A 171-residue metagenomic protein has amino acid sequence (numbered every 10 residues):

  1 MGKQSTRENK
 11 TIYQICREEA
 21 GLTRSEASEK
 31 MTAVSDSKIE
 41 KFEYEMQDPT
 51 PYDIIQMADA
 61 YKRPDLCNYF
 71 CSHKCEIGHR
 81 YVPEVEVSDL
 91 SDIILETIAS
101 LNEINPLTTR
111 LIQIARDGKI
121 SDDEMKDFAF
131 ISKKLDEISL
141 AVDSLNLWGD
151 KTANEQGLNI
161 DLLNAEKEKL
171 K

Functional and structural regions predicted by a protein language model:
M1-A20: A short, Lys/Arg-rich alpha-helix, primarily the initiator
E19-K41: Short alpha-helical DNA-recognition segment
M31, F42-E43, D53, Y61: DNA major-groove recognition helix of helix-turn-helix
Y52-F70: DNA major-groove recognition helix of helix-turn-helix/homeodomain DNA-binding modules
I55, L95-N105, A129-D143: Generic structural signal for well-ordered, non-transmembrane alpha-helical segments in soluble/cytosolic regions
F70-A99, T152-K171: Short, charged recognition helix plus adjacent turn of helix-turn-helix-like nucleic-acid-binding domains
V85-D89, P106-D127: Acidic, glycine-anchored loop motifs typical of Ca2+
